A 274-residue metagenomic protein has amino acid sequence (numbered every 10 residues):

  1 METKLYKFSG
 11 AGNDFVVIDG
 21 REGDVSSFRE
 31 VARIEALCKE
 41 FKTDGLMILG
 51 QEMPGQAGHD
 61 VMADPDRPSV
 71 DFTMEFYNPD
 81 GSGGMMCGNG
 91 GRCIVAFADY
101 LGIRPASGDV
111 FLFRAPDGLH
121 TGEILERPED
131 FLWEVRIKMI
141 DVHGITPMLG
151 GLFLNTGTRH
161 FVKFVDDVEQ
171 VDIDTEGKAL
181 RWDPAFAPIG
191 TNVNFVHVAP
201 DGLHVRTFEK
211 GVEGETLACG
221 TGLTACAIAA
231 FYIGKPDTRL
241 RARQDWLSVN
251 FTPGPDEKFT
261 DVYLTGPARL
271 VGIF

Functional and structural regions predicted by a protein language model:
M1-F131, V162-F274: A glycine-rich beta-to-alpha transition motif near the start of alpha/beta enzyme domains, typified by
F131-G150, T175-K178: Active-site glycine-rich loop that binds ribose-phosphate moieties when present
I145, L149-Q170: Internal active-site segments that recognize and position negatively charged phosphoryl groups and nucleotide moieties
